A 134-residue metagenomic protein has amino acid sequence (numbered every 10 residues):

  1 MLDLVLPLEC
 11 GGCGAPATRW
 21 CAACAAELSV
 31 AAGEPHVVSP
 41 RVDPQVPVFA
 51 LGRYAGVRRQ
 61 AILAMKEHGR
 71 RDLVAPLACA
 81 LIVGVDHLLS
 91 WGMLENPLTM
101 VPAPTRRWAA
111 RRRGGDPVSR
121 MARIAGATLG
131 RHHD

Functional and structural regions predicted by a protein language model:
M1-D134: Glycine-rich phosphate/pyrophosphate-handling loop used in enzymes and phosphotransfer proteins
